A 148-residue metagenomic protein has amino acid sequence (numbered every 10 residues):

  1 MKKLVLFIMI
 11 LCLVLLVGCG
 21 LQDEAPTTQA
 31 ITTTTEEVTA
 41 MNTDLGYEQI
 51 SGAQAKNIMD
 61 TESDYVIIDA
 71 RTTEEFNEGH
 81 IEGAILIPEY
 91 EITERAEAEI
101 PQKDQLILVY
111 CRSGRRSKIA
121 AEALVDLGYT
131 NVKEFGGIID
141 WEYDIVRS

Functional and structural regions predicted by a protein language model:
L4-I8, L15-A53, I58, Y65 (+2 more regions): Rhodanese-like catalytic fold shared by cysteine-dependent sulfurtransferases and DSP/PTP-type phosphatases
A70-E75: Short, polar loop motifs at secondary-structure junctions
